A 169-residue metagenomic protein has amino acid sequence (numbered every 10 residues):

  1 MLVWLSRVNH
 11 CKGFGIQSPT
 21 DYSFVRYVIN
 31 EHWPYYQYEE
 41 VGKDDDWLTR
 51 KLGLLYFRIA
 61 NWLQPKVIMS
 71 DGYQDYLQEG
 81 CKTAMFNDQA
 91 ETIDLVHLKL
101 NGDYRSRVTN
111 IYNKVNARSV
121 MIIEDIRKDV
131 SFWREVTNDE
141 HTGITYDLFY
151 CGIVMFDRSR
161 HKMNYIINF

Functional and structural regions predicted by a protein language model:
M1-A117, I126-F169: A short alpha-helical cap/connector motif
V120-I122: Structural detector of well-ordered beta-strand residues that form the stable sheet scaffold of enzyme domains
